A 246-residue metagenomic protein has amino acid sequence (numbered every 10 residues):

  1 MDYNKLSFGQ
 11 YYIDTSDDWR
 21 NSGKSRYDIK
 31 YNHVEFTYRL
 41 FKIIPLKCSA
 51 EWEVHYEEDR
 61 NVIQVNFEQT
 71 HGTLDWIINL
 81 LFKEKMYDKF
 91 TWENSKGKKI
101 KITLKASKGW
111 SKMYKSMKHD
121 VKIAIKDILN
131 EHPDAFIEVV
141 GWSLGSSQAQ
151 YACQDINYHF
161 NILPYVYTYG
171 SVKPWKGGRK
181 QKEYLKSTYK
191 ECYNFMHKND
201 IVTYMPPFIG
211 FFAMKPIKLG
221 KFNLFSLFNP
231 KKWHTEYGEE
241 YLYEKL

Functional and structural regions predicted by a protein language model:
Y12, R26, H33, K198 (+1 more regions): Intrinsically disordered, low-complexity regulatory regions of eukaryotic regulatory proteins
S16-A50: Extended, Lys/Arg-enriched charged tracts that mediate electrostatic binding to polyanionic substrates
I44-E53, D59-I63, F67-E138, Q154-L246: Alpha/beta hydrolase fold serine-hydrolase catalytic domain that processes acyl esters and thioesters
G141-G145, A149: Gly/Ala-rich beta-loop-alpha elbow adjacent to hydrolase catalytic centers
